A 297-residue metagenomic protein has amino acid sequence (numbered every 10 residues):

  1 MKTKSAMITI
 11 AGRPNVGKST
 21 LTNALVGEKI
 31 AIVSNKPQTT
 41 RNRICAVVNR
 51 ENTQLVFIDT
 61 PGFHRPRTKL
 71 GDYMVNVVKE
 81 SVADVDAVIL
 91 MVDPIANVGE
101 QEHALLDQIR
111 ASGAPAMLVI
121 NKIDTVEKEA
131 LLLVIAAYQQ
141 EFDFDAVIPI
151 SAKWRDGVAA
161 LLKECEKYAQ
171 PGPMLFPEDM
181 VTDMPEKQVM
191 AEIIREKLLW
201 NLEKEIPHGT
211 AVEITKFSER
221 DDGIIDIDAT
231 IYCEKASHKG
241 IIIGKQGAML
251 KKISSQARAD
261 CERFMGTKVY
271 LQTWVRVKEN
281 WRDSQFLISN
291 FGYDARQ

Functional and structural regions predicted by a protein language model:
M1-D84, V92: Conserved G1/Walker A P-loop phosphate-binding module
T9, N23, N42, A46 (+13 more regions): Solvent-exposed alpha-helical segments within well-ordered globular domains of core cellular machineries
G17, G157, M249: Conserved glycine(s) of the Walker
E28, V47-E51, P66, S81 (+9 more regions): Conserved, well-folded catalytic cores of nucleic-acid-processing and energy-transducing macromolecular machines
T40, H64-R65, N97-V98, V126-E127 (+1 more regions): Catalytic P-loop NTPase motifs of RecA-like helicase/translocase cores
N49-Q54, N76-V147, S218-D221: Conserved C-terminal guanine-recognition region of P-loop GTPase G domains, centered on the G4
P115, D124-E186: Canonical P-loop GTPase G-domain recognition
E186-Q297: P-loop NTP-binding site
